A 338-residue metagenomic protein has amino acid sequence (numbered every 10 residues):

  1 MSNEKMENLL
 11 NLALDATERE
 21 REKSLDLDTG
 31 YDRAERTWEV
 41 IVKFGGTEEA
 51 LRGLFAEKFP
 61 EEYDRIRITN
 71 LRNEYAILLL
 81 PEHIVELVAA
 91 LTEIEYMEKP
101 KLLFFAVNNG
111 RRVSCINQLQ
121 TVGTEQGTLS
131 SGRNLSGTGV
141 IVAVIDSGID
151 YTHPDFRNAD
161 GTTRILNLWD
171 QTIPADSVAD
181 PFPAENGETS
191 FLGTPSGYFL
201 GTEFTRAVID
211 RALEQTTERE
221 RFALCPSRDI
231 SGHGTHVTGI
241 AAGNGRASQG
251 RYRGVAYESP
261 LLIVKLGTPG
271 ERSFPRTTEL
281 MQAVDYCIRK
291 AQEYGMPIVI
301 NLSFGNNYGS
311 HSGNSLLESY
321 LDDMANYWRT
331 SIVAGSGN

Functional and structural regions predicted by a protein language model:
M1-A76, E82-S131, I141: Autoinhibitory N-terminal propeptides
E48-L51, I84, T152, G161 (+3 more regions): Stable alpha-helical elements in mature extracytoplasmic
N70, L80, A89, E98-K101 (+7 more regions): Glycine-rich, histidine-containing beta strand-loop boundary motifs that form or position
E74-L79, H83, L87, L91 (+4 more regions): Mobile, glycine-rich extracellular loop/lid and propeptide segments that shape or gate substrate/ligand access
L87-I94, N158-D160, S319-R329: Short, surface-exposed basic-aromatic patches at helix termini and helix-loop junctions that form
A106-N108, T152-P154, G309-S312: Extracytoplasmic/secreted cell-surface and envelope-processing proteins
T128-T278, G295-M296, Y327-R329: Subtilisin-like serine protease catalytic core
T268-N338: Substrate-binding/access-modulating region of protease and related hydrolase catalytic domains
